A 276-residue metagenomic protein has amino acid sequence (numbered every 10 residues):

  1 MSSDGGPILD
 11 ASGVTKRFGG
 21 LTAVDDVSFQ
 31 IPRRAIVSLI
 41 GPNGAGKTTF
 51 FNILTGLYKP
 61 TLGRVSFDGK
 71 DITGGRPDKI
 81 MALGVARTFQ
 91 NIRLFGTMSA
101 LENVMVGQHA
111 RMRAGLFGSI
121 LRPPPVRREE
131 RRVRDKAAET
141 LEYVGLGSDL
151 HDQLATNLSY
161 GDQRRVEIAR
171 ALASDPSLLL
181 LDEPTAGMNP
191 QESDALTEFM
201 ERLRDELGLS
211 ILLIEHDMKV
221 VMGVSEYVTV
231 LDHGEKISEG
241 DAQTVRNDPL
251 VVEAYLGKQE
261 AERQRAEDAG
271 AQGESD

Functional and structural regions predicted by a protein language model:
S2-D276: Glycine-rich phosphate-binding loops of nucleotide-dependent enzymes
